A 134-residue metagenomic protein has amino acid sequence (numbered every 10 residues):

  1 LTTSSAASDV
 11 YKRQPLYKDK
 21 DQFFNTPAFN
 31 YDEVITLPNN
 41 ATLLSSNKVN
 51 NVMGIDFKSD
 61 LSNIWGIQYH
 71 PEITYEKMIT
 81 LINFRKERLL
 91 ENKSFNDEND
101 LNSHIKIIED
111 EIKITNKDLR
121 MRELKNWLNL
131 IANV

Functional and structural regions predicted by a protein language model:
L1-Y11: Single conserved hydrophobic/aromatic residue that forms the stacking wall/gate of nucleotide- or nucleobase-binding
K12-V134: Amide-donor transfer/coupling interface in amidating biosynthetic enzymes
